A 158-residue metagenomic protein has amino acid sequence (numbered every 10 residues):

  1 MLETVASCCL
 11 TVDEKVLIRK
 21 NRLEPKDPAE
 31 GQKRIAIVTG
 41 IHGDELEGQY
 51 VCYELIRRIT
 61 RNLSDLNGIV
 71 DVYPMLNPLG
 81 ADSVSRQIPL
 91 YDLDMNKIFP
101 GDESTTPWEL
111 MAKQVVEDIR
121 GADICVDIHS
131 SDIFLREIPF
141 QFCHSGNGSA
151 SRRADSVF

Functional and structural regions predicted by a protein language model:
M1-F158: Structured catalytic-domain cores with a bias toward divalent-metal coordination
